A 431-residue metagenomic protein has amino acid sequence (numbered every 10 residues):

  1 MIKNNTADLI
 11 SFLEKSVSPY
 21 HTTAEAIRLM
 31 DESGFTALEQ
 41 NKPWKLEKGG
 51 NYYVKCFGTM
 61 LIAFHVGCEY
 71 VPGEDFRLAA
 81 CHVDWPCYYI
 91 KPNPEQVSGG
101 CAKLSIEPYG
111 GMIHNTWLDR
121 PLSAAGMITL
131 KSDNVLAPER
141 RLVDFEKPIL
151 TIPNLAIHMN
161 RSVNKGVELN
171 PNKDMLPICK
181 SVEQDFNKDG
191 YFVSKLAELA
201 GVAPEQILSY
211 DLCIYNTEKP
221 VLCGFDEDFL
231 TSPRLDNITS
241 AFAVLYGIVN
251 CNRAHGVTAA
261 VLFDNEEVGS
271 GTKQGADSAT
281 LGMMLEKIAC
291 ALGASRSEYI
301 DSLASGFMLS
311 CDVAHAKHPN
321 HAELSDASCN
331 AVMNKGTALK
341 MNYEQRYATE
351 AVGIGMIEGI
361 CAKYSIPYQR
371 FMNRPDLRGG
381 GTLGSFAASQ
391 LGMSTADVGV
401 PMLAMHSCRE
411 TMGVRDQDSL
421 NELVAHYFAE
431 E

Functional and structural regions predicted by a protein language model:
M1-E431: N-terminal hydrophobic/helix-forming segments and targeting peptides
